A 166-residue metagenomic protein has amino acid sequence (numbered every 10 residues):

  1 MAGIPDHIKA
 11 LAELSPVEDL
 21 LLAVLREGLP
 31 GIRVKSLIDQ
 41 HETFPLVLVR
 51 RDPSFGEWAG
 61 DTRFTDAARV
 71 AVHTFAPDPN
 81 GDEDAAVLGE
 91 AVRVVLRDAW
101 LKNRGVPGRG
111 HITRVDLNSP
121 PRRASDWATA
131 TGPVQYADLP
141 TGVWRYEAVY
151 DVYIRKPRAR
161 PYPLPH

Functional and structural regions predicted by a protein language model:
M1-I32, P53-H166: Charged, amphipathic alpha-helical segments and their flanking helix caps
V34-E42: Short acidic low-complexity segments
F44-P53: A short, hydrophobic beta-strand-centered structural micro-motif
